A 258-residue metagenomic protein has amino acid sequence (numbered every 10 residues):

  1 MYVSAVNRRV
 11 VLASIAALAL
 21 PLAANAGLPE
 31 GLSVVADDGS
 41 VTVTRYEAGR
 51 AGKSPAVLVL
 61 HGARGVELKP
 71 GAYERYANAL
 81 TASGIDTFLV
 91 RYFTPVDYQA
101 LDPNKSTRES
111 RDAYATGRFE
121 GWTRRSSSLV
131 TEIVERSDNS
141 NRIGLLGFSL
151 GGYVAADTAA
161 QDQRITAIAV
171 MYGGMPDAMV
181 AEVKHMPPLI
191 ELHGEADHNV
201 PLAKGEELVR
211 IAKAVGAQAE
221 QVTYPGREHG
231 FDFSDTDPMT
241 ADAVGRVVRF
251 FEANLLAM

Functional and structural regions predicted by a protein language model:
N7-L12: N-terminal export leaders
A23-Y46: A domain-start/cap signature at the N-terminus of enzymes
A36-T44, K53-E135: Serine-hydrolase catalytic machinery in alpha/beta-hydrolase-like enzymes
L60, V90, M171, Y224-R227: Alpha/beta-hydrolase
G65-L68, R124-H185: Primarily recognizes the serine-hydrolase "nucleophile elbow" in alpha/beta-hydrolase and SGNH/GDSL folds
A72, P201-R210: Short alpha-helix in the alpha/beta-hydrolase fold that links the catalytic acid
E191-H193, D197: Short beta-strand/loop motif that positions the catalytic acidic residue of the alpha/beta-hydrolase fold
V215-M258: C-terminal catalytic histidine-bearing segment of alpha/beta-hydrolase fold enzymes
